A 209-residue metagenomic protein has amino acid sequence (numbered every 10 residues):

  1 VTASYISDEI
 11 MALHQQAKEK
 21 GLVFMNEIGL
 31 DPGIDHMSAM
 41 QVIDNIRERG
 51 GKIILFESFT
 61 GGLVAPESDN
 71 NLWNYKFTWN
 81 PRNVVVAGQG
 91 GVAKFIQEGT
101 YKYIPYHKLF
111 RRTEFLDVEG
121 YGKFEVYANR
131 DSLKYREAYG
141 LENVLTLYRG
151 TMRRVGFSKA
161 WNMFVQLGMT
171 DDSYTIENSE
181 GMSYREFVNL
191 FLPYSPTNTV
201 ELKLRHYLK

Functional and structural regions predicted by a protein language model:
A3-N26: Rossmann-fold NAD(P)-binding glycine/threonine-rich loop
Y5-I6, L30, S58-L63: An acidic- and aromatic-residue-enriched active-site/binding cleft used to recognize and process polar
M11-A12, D35-H36, S68: Short glycine-/acidic-enriched loop or helix-start segments at secondary-structure transitions that form or flank
H14-E19, V42-E48: Short, surface-exposed basic-aromatic patches at helix termini and helix-loop junctions that form
Q15-A17, A39-M40, N70-N74: Short, glycine/charged-enriched secondary-structure capping and boundary segments
M25-L30, E119-K123: Flexible, glycine/proline-enriched loop segments at strand-loop-helix junctions that form or flank small-ligand binding
I28-S38, I43: Short alpha-helices
R49-K209: C-terminal catalytic/substrate-binding lobe primarily of soluble NAD(P)-dependent oxidoreductases
